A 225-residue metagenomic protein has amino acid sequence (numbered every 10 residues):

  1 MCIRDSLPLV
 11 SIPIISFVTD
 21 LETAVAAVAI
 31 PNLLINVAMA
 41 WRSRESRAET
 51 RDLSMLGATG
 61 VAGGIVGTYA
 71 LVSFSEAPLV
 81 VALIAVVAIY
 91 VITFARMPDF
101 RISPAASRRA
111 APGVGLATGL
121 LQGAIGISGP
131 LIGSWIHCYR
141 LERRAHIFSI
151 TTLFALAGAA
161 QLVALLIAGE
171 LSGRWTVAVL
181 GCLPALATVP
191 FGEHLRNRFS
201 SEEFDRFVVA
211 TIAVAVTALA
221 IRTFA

Functional and structural regions predicted by a protein language model:
M1-I3: Conserved small/polar residues in nucleotide/adenosyl-binding loops
D5-S54, G115, G119-Q122, G129-P190: Small-residue-rich hydrophobic segments that form or flank transmembrane alpha-helices in multi-pass membrane proteins
V37-E45, T68, A82-S107, E193-H194 (+1 more regions): Transmembrane helix exit motif
A48-A95: Glycine/small-residue-rich loop that forms an oxyanion/phosphate-binding "nest" at active or ligand-binding sites
E49-T59, A82-I84, A105-G115, A145-T152 (+1 more regions): Cytoplasmic-side transmembrane-helix entry/capping segments in multi-pass membrane proteins
V66-L71, L121-I127, Q161-A164, A215-A225: Hydrophobic alpha-helical transmembrane segments in multi-pass integral membrane proteins
P190-A213: Interfacial loop-to-transmembrane junctions
